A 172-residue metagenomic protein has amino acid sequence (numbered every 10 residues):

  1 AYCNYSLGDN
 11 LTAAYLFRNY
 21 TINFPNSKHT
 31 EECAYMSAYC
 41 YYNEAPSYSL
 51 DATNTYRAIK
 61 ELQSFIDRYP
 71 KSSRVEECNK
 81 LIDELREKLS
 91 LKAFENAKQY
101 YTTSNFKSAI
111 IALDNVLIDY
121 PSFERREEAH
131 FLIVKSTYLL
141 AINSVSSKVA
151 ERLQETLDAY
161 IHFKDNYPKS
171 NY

Functional and structural regions predicted by a protein language model:
A1-Y172: Acidic, polar-rich low-complexity tracts and alpha-helical solenoid repeat scaffolds
